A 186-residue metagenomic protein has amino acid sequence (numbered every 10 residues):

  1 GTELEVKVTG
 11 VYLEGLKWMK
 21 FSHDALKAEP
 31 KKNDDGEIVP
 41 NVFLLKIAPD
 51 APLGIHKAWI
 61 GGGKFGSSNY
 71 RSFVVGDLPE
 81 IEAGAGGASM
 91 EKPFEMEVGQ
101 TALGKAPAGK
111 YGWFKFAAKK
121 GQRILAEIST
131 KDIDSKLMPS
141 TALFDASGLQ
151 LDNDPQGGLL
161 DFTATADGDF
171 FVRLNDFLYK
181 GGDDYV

Functional and structural regions predicted by a protein language model:
T2-K31, G36-P40, P49, G63 (+2 more regions): Acidic, Ser/Thr/Pro-rich low-complexity intrinsically disordered segments
A51-G62: A short beta-strand micro-motif common to beta-rich folds, especially ectodomain repeats
I60-G61, G86-E91, P155-G158: Short intrinsically disordered coil segments
Y70-V98: Predominantly extracellular/luminal regions of secreted and cell-surface proteins, especially disulfide-bonded
